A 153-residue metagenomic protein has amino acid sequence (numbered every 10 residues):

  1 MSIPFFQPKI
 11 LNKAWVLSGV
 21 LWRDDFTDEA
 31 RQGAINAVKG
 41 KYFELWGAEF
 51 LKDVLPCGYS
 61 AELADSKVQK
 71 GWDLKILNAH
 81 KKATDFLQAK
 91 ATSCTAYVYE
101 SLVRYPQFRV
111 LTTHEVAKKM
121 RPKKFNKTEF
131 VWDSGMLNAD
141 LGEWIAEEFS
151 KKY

Functional and structural regions predicted by a protein language model:
M1-D24: Interfaces and regulatory segments of ATP-dependent nucleotide/adenylate/phosphodiester-chemistry enzymes
V16-R23, T27-Y105: Catalytic centers of nucleases
R109-Y153: Metal-dependent nuclease catalytic core centered on acidic motifs
